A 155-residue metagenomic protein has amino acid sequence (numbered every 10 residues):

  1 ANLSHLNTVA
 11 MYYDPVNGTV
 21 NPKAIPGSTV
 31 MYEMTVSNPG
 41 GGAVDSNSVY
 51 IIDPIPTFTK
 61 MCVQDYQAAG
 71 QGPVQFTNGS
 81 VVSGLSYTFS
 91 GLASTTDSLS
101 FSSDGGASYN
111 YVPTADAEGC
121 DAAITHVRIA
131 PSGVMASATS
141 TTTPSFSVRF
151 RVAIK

Functional and structural regions predicted by a protein language model:
A1-K155: Exported/extracytosolic protein signature
